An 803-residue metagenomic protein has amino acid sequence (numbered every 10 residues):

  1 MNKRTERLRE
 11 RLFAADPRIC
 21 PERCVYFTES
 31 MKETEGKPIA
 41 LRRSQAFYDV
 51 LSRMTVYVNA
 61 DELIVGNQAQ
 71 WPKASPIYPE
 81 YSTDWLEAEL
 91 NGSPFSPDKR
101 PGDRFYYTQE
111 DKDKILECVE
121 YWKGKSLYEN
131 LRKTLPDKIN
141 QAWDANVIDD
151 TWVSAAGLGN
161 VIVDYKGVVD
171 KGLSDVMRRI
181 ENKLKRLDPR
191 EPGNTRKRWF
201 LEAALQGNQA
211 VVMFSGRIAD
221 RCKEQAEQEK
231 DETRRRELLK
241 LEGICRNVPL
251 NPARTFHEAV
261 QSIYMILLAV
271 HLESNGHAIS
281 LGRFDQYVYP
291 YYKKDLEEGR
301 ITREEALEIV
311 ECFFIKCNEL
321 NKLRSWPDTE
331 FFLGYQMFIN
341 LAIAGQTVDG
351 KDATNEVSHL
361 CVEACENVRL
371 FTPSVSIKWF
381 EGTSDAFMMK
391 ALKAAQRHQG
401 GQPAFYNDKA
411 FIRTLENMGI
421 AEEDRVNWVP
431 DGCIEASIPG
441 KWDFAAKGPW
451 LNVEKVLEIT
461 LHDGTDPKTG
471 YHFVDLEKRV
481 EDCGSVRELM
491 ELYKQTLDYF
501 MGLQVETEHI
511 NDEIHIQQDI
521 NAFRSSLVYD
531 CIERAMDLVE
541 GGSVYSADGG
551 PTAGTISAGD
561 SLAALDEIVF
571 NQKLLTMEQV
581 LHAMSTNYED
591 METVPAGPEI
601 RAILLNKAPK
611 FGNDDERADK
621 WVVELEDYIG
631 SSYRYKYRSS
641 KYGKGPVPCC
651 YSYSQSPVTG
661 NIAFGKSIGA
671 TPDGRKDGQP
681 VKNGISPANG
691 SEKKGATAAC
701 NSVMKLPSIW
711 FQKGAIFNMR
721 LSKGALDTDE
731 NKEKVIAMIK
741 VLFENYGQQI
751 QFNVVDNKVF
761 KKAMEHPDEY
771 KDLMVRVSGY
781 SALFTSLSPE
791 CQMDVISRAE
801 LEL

Functional and structural regions predicted by a protein language model:
M1-A203, E237-K240, I244, V248-L803: Conserved catalytic cores of very large enzyme subunits
E202-M213: Extended non-globular scaffold/tether segments
V212, A219, K223-A226, R235 (+2 more regions): Heptad-repeat amphipathic alpha-helical coiled-coil interaction surface used for oligomerization/assembly
G216, D220-K223, A563, E800: Short amphipathic alpha-helical segments enriched in leucine
